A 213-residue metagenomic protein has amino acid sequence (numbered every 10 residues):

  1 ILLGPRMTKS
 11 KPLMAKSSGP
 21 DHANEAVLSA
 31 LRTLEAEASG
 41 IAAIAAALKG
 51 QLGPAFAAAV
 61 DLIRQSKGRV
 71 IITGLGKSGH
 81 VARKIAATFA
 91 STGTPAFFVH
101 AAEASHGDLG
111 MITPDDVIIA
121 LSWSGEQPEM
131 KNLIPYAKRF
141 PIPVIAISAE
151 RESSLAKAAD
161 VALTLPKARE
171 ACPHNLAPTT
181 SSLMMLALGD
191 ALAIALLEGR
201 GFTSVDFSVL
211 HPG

Functional and structural regions predicted by a protein language model:
I1-R6: Short, Lys/Arg-enriched N-terminal segments with co-localized hydrophobic residues within the first ~10-30 amino acids
T8-S10, A15-G19, A23-Q65: An N-terminal, well-structured beta->alpha segment
A23, G68-I71, P212: Glycine-rich phosphate/diphosphate-binding loops and the adjacent beta-loop-alpha structural elements that coordinate
G50-G53, L75, G201: Alpha-helix boundary/capping and short turn/kink residues
R64-L196: Glycine-rich phosphate-binding loops that contact phosphosugars or nucleotide phosphates
K157, A171, E198-G213: Internal, active-site/partner-interface "lid" segment
